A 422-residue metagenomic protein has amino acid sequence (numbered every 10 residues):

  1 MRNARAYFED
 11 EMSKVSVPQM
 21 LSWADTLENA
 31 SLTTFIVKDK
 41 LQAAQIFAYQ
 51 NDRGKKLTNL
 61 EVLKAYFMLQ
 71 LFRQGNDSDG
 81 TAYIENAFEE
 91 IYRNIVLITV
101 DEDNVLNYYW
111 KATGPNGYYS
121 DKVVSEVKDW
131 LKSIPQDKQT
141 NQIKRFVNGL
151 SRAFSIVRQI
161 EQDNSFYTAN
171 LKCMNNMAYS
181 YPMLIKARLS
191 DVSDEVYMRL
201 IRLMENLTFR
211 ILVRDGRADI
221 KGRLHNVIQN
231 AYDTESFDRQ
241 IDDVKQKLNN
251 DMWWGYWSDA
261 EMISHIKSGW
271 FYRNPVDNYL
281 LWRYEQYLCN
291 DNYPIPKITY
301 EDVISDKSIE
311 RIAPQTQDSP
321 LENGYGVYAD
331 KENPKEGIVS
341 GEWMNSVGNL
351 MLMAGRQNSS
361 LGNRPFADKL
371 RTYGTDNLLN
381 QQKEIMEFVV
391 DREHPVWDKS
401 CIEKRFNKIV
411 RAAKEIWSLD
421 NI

Functional and structural regions predicted by a protein language model:
M1-N116, N363-R364, D368-N421: Glycine- and hydrophobic-rich flexible loops that cap the catalytic core of alpha/beta enzyme folds
V15-S16, D25-N29, D163-Y167, P334-E336: Short linear interaction motifs
M20-L27, Q159-Q162, D233, I298-Y300: Short, conserved catalytic or adaptor-binding loops enriched in Gly and charged residues
A24-L27, F35-Q42, K172-M177, V196 (+4 more regions): Secondary-structure capping and boundary motifs in well-ordered enzyme cores
S31, N59-R283, V389-E393: A cross-family structural signal marking well-folded subdomains
T34-D39, Q50, F67, W110 (+6 more regions): Short, flexible loop/turn elements at secondary-structure junctions
Q45-Y49, N59-K64, V124-V127, D194-E205 (+5 more regions): Composition- and surface-driven signal marking solvent-exposed, interaction-prone regions in large proteins
D238-Q381: Betabetaalpha-Me/HNH-type nuclease active-site subdomain
